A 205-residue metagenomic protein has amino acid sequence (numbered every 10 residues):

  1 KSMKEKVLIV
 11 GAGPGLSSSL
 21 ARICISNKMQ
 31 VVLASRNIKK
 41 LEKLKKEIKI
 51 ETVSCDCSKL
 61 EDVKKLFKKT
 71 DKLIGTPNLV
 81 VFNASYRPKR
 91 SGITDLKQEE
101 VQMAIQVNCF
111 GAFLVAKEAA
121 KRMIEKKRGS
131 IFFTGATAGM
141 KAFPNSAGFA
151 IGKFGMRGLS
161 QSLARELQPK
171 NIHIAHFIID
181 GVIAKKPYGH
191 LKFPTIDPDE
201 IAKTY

Functional and structural regions predicted by a protein language model:
E5, T76-P77, M123-G135, P169-I172: Active-site loop of short-chain dehydrogenase/reductase
G13-P14: Conserved glycine-rich cofactor-binding loop
I48-E61: Rossmann-fold cofactor-recognition segment
N83-R90: Conserved NAD(P)H cofactor-binding loop of Rossmann-fold oxidoreductase domains
T94-F113, F132, M156: Catalytic Tyr-X3-Lys loop
V107-E125: Amphipathic alpha-helical dimer-interface segment in Rossmann-like NAD(P)H-dependent oxidoreductases
S130-G155, Q161, R165-Q168: Catalytic loop of short-chain dehydrogenase/reductase
P169-Y205: C-terminal helical subdomain
